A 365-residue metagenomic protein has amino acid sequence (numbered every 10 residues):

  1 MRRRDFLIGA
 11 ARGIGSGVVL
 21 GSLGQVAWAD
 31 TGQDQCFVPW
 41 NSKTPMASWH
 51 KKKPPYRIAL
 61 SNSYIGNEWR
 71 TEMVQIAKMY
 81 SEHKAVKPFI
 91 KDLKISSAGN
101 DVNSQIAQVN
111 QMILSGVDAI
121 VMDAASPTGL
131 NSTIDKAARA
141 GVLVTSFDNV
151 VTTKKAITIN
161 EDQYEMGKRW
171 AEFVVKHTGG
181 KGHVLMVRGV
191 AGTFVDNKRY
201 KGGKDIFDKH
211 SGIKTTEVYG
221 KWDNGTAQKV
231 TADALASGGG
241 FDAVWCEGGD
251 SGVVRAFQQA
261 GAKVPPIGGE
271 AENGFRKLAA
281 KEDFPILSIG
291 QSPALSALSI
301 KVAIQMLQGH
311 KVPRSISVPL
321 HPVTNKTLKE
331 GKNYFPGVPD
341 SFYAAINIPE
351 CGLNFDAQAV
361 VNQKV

Functional and structural regions predicted by a protein language model:
F6-I8, G15-V19, W28-V365: A residue-level marker of the well-folded mature domains of exported/periplasmic proteins
